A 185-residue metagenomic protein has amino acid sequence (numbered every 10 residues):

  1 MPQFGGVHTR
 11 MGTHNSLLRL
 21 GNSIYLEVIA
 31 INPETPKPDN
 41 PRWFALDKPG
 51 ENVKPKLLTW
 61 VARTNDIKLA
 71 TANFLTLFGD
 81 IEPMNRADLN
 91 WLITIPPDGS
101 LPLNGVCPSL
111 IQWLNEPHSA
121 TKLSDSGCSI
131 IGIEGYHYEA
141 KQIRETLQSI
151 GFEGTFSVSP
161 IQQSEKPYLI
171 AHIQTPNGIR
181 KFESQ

Functional and structural regions predicted by a protein language model:
M1-Q3, T13, R19-Q185: Glyoxalase I/VOC metalloenzyme domain signal
